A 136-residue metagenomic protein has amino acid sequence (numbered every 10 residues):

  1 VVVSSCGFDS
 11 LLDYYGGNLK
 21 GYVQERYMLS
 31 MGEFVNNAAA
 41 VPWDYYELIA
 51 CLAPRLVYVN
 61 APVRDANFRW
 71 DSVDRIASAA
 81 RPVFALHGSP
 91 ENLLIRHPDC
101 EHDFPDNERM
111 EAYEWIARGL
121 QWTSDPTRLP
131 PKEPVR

Functional and structural regions predicted by a protein language model:
V1-L48, N67-A77, A85-S89: Mobile cap/lid helix-loop segments that gate and shape the active-site cleft of serine hydrolases
Y45-E47, A53-R136: Alpha/beta-hydrolase-fold serine-hydrolase catalytic core, especially in secreted/extracellular enzymes
